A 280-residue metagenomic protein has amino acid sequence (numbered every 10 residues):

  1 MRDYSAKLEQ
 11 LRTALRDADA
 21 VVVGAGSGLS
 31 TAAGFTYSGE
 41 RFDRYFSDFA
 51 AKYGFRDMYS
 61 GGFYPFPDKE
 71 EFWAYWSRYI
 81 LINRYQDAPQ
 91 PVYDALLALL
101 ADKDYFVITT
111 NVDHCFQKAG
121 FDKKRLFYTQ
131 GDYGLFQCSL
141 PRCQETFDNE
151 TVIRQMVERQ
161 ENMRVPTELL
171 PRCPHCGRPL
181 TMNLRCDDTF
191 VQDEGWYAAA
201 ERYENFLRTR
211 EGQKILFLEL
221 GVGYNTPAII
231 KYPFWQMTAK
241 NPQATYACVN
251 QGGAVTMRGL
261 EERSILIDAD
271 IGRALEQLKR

Functional and structural regions predicted by a protein language model:
M1-R280: Conserved catalytic alpha/beta core of Sir2/sirtuin-type deacylases, generalized to analogous enzyme cores that bind
